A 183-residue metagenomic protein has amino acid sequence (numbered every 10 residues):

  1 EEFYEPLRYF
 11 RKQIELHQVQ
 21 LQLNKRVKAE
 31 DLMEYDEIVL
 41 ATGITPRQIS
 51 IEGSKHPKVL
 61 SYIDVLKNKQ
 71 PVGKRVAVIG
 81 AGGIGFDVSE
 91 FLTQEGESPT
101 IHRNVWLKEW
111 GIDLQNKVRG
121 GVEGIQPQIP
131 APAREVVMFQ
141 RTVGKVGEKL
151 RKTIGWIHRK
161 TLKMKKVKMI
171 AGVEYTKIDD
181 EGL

Functional and structural regions predicted by a protein language model:
E1-Y35, T142, G147-V173: N-terminal Rossmann-like dinucleotide/flavin-binding domain of flavoprotein oxidoreductases that bind FAD/FMN
F10, L16-H17, G73, D113 (+3 more regions): Residue-level detector of solvent-exposed, low-hydrophobicity positions
I14, V39, V59, V88 (+1 more regions): Hydrophobic, well-ordered secondary-structure elements that form the walls of internal hydrophobic environments
Q22-E30, E34, A41-I51, Y62-L150 (+1 more regions): Rossmann-like dinucleotide/flavin-binding elements
K55: Active-site catalytic microenvironments in core metabolic enzymes, especially phosphate/sugar-handling
